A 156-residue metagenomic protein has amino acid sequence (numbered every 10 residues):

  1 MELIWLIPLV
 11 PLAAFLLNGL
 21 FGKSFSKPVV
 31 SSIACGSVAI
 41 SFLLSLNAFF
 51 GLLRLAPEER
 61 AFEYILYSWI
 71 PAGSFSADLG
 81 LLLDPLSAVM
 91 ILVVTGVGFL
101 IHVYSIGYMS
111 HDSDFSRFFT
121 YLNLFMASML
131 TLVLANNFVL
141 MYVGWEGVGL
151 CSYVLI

Functional and structural regions predicted by a protein language model:
M1-F25, V139-V154: Alpha-helical transmembrane segments and their immediate interhelical/interface regions in integral membrane proteins
M1-L3, L9, F21-T120: Transmembrane helix-loop-helix hairpins at membrane boundaries of multipass inner-membrane proteins
F15, V38-S41, G98, F125-M129 (+1 more regions): Residue-level recognition of pore/gate-forming positions within transmembrane alpha-helices of multi-pass
F15-G19, I91, H102, M129-V133 (+1 more regions): Residue-level signal for well-ordered alpha-helical scaffold segments within enzymatic catalytic domains
K27, F118-I156: Alpha-helical multi-pass transmembrane bundles of energy-transducing inner-membrane proteins
